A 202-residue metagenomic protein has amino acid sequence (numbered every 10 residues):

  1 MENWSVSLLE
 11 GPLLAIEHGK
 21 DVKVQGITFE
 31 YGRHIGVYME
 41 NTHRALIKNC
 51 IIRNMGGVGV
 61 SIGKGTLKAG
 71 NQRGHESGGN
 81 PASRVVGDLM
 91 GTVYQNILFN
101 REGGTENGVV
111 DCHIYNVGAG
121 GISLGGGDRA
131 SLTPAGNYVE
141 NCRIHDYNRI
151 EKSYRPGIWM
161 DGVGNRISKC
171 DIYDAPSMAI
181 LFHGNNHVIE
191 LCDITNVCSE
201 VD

Functional and structural regions predicted by a protein language model:
E2-E10, E30, L89, I150: Short glycine/proline-rich turn/loop motifs
V6-D21, R33-T42, N100: Extracellular beta-strand-rich solenoid/capping regions of secreted or surface-exposed proteins that bind or remodel
P12, R33-Y38, G56-G63, Q72 (+4 more regions): Short glycine/acidic-rich loop motifs that flank beta-strands on beta-rich extracellular proteins
K20-Y31, H43-G57, A69-D88, R101-A119 (+3 more regions): Right-handed parallel beta-helix
T66, G126-D128, N186: Active-site-proximal loop/turn and secondary-structure-junction residues that shape catalytic pockets, frequently
T92-F99: A short acidic, glycine-rich active-site loop that binds or catalyzes chemistry on phosphate/adenosine moieties
